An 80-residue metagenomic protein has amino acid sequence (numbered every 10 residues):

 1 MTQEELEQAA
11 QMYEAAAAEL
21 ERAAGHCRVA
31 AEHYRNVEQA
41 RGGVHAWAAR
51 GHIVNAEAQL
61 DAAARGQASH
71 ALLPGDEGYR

Functional and structural regions predicted by a protein language model:
M1-R28, H33: N-terminal acidic leader/helix
Q3-Q8, R65-R80: Short, charged, intrinsically disordered terminal tails
Q11-M12, N36, R41, G75-Y79: Aromatic-enriched hydrophobic runs in primary sequence
G25-A68: Short, charge-rich amphipathic interface segments used for partner binding and complex assembly
